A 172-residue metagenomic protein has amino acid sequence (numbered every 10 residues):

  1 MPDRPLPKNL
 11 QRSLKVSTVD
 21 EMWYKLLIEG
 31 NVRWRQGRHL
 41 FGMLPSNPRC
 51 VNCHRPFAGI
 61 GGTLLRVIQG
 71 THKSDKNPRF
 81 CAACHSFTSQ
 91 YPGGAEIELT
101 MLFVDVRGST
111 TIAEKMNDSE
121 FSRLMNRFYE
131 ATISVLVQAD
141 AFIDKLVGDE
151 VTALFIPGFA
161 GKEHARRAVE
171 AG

Functional and structural regions predicted by a protein language model:
M1-E98, T111: Regulatory cytosolic signal-relay segments
P92-E170: Catalytic NTP-binding/metal-coordinating core of nucleotidyl cyclase/transferase enzymes
